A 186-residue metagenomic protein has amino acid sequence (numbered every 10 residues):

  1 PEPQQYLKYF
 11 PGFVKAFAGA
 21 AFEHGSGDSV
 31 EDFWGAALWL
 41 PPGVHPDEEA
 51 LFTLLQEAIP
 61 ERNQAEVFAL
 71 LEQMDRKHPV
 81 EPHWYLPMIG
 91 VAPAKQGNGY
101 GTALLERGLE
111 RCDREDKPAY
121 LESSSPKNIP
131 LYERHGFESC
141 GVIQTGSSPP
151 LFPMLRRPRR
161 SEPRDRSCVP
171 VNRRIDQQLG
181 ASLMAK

Functional and structural regions predicted by a protein language model:
E2-S26, P163: Active-site rim helix/loop that mediates acceptor-substrate recognition in acyltransferases
H24, D32-Q96, T145-S147: Conserved acyl-donor/pantetheine-binding loop and adjacent beta-alpha core of acyl/acetyltransferases and related
P82-Y85, R111-S124: Conserved GNAT acetyl-CoA-binding A-motif
V91, G97-E110, R134: Conserved acetyl-CoA-binding loop-helix of GNAT-fold acetyltransferases
T102, R114-D116, S125-V142, G146: Conserved active-site alpha-helix within GNAT-family acetyltransferase domains
K117-P126, T145-R164: C-terminal "cap" of GNAT-fold acetyltransferases
Q177-A185: Short, intrinsically disordered C-terminal tails of secreted or membrane-associated proteins
